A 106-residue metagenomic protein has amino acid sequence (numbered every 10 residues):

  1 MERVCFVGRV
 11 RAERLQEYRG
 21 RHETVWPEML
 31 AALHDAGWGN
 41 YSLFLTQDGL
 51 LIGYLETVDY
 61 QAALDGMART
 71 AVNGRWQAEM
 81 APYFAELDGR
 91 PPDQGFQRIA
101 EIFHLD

Functional and structural regions predicted by a protein language model:
M1-E2, R90, H104-D106: Basic/polar N-terminal segments that are highly enriched at the extreme N-terminus, encompassing both cleavable
M1-R3, I52-G53: Short hydrophobic/aromatic-rich motifs at helix boundaries and adjacent loops
V4-R9: Active-site-flanking beta-strand signature of metal-NTP-handling nucleotidyl enzymes and homologous cyclase-like
R14-G39: Short amphipathic alpha-helical segments
L15, I52, A62-L64: Intrinsically disordered, low-complexity acidic/polar segments
L30-I52, E56-V58: Short, glycine- and small/hydrophobic-rich beta-strand elements in well-ordered beta-sheets
A36, T57-G95: An amphipathic, aromatic/His-enriched active-site/gating alpha helix that lines ligand/cofactor pockets
Q94-F103: Eukaryote-biased recognition of C-terminal alpha-helical segments
